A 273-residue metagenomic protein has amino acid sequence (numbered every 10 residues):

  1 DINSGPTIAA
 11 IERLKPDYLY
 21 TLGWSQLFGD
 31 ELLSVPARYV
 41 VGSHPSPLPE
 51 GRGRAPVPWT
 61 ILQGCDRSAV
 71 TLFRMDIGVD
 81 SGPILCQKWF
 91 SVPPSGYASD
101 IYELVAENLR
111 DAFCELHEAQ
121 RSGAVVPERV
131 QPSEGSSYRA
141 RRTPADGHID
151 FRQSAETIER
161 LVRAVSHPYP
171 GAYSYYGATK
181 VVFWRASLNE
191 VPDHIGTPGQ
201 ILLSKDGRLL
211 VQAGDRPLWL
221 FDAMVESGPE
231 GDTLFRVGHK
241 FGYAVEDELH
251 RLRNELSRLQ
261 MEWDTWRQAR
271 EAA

Functional and structural regions predicted by a protein language model:
D1-N3, L22-L27, S166, N189: Short beta->alpha connector loops
G5-K15: Short amphipathic alpha-helix with an adjacent loop that forms part of the alpha/beta core around
R13-L14, E107, A119, A164 (+1 more regions): Residues within well-ordered alpha-helical secondary structure of globular protein domains
K15-L19, G147: Short active-site oxyanion
Y18, L22-S136: Donor/substrate-binding cores of folate-linked one-carbon enzymes
S68-V70, G82, G147, V181 (+1 more regions): Change "...and in nucleic-acid phosphodiester-cleaving endonucleases..." to "...and in nucleic-acid processing enzymes
A140-Q153: Acyl-group handling in specialized metabolite and lipid biosynthesis
D150-A273: An anion-binding loop in the catalytic cleft
